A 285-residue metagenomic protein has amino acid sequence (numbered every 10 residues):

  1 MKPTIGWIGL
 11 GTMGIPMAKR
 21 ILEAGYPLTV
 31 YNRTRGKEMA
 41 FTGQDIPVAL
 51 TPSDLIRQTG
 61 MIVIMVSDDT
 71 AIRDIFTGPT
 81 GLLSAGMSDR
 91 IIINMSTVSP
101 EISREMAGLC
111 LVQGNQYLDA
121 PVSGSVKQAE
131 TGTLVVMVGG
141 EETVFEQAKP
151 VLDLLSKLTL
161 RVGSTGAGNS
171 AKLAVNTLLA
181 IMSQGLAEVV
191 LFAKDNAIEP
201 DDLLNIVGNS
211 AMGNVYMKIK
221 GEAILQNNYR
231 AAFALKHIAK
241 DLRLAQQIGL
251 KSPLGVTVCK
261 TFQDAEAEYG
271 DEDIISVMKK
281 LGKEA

Functional and structural regions predicted by a protein language model:
M1-M65, R90, M95, V126: NAD(P)+-binding Rossmann beta1-loop-alpha1 motif at the extreme N-terminus of oxidoreductases
I5, V98-N176: Rossmann-fold dinucleotide-binding core
M17-A18, M106, V151, F192: Hydrophobic residues within alpha-helices that form the first helical element adjacent to the glycine-rich loop
L28, V48, Y117-L118, T159 (+2 more regions): Hydrophobic beta-strand scaffold residues
P52-I56, M61-I62, D69-L134: Rossmann-like NAD(P)(H) cofactor-binding subdomain of soluble oxidoreductases
T131-G139, L160, S164-N196, V207-I219 (+1 more regions): Active-site-proximal catalytic alpha-helix in oxidoreductases
G213-I274: Interdomain hinge/lid region at the active-site interface of Rossmann-like NAD(P)-dependent oxidoreductases
